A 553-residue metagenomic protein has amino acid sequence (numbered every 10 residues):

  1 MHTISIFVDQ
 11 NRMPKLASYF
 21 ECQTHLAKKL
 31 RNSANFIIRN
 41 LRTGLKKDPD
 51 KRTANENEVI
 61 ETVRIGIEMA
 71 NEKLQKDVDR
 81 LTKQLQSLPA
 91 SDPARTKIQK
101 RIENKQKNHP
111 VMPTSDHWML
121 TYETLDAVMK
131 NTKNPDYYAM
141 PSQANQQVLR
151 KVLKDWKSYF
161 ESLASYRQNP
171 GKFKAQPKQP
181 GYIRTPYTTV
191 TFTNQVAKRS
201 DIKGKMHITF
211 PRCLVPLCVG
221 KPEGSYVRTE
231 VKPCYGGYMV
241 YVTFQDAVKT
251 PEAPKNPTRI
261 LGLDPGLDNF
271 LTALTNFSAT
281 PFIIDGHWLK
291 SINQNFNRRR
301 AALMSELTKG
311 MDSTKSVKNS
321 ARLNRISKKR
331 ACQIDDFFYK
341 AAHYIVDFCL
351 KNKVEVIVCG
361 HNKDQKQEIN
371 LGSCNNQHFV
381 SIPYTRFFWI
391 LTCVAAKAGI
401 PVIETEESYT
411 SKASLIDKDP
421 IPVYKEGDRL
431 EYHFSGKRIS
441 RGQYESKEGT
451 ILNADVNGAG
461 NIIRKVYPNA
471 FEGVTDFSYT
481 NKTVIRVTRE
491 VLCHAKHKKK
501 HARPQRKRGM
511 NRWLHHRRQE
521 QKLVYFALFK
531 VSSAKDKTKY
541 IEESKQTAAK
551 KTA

Functional and structural regions predicted by a protein language model:
M1-A553: Nucleic-acid substrate recognition interfaces
